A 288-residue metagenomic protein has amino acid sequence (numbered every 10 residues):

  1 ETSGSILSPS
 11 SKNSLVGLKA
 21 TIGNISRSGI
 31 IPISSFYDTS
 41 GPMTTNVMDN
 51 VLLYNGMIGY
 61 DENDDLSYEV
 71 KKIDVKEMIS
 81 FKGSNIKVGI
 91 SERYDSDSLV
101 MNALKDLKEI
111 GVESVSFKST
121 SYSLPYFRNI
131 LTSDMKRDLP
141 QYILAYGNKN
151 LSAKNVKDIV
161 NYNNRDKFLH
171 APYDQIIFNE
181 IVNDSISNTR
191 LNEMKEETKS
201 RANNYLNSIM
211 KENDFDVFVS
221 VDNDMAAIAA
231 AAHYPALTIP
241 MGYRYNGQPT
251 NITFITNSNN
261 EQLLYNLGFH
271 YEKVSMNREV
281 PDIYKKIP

Functional and structural regions predicted by a protein language model:
I6, N13-G29, I239-R244: Flexible glycine/proline-rich, aromatic-decorated loop/lid segments
L7-S8, V16-G17, T44, G89-I90 (+4 more regions): Structural recognition of the beta-strand scaffold that forms the well-ordered cores of secreted hydrolase catalytic
K19-A103, R278-P288: A short helix-breaking turn/cap at a secondary-structure junction
N46, N85-I86, K108-V112, N213-V217 (+1 more regions): Loop/turn elements at helix/coil->beta-strand transitions in domains of secreted/extracellular proteins
N46-K71, E92-Y122, S133-D134, P140-R165: Acidic-enriched catalytic cores of C-N bond-cleaving enzymes acting on peptides and small amides
K82-G89, S133-R201, P240, Q248-I252: Short helix-loop capping/hinge segments that flank enzyme active sites or metal/cofactor-binding pockets
L99, E180-P288: Glycine-rich, small-residue loops and helix-cap segments that act as flexible hinges at active-site edges
